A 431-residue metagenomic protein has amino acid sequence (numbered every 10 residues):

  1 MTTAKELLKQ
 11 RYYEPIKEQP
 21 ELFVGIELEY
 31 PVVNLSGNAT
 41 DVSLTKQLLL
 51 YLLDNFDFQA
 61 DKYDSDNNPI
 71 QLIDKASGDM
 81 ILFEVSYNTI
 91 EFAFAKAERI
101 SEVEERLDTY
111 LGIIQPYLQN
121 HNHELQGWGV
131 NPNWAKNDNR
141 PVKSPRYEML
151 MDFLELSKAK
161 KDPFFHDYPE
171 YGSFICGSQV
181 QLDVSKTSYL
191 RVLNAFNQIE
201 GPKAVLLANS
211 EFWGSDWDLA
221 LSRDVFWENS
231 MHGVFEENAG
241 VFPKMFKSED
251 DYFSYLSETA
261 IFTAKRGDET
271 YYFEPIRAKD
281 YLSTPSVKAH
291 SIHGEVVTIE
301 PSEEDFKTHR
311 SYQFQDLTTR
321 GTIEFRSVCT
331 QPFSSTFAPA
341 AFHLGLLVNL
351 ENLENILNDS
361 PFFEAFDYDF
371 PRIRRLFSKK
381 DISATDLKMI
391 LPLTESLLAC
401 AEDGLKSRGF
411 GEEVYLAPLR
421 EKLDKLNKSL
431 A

Functional and structural regions predicted by a protein language model:
M1-E91, A95-K96, Y171, T187-N194 (+2 more regions): C-terminal accessory/tail domains of diverse enzymes
F23, L28-S43, F83-D152: Signature for HUH/AEP ssDNA processing cores
E98, P116, N120-H123, W134 (+4 more regions): Alpha-helix capping at helix-to-loop junctions
E102-V103, F165-D167, S188: Alpha-helix boundary/capping segments in eukaryotic regulatory proteins
G129-N131, V184-K186, C329: Active-site-proximal loop/turn and secondary-structure-junction residues that shape catalytic pockets, frequently
K143-P169: Acidic, His- and aromatic-enriched active-site or binding-groove loops in soluble protein domains that engage sugars
G172-S178: Short, conserved phosphate-binding/catalytic loop or strand-edge motifs used in phosphoryl-/nucleotidyl-transfer
